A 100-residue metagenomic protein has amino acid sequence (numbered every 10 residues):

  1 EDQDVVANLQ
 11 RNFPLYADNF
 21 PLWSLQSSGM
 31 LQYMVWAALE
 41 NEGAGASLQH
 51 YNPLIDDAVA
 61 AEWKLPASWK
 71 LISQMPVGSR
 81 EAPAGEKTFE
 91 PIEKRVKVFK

Functional and structural regions predicted by a protein language model:
E1-K100: Acidic, surface-exposed loops and disordered segments
